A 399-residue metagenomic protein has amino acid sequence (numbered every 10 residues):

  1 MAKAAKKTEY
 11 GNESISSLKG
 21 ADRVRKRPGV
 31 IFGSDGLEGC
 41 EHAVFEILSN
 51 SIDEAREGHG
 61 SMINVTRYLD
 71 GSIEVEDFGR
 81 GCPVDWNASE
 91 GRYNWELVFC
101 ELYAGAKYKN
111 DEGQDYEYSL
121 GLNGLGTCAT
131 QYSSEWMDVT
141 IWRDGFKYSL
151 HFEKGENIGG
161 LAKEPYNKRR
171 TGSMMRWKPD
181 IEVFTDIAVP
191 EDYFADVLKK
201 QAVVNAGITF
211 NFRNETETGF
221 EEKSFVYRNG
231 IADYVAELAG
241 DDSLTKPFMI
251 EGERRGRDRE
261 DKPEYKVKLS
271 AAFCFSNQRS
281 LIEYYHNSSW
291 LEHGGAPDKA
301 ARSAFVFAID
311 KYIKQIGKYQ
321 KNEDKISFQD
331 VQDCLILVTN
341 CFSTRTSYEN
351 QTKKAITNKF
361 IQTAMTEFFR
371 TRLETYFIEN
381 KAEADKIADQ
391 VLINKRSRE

Functional and structural regions predicted by a protein language model:
M1-S14, F45, D53-R56, G60-F78 (+6 more regions): GHKL-family ATPase ATP-binding module
S17: Conserved beta-strand immediately N-terminal to the Walker
G20-A21: Alpha-helix capping/hinge segments and adjacent helical runs
K26-V44: Conserved short strand/loop->alpha-helix "switch" segment adjacent to the catalytic nucleotide/phosphoryl-transfer site
G81-N87: A short glycine-centered beta->alpha linker in the GHKL/HATPase_c
